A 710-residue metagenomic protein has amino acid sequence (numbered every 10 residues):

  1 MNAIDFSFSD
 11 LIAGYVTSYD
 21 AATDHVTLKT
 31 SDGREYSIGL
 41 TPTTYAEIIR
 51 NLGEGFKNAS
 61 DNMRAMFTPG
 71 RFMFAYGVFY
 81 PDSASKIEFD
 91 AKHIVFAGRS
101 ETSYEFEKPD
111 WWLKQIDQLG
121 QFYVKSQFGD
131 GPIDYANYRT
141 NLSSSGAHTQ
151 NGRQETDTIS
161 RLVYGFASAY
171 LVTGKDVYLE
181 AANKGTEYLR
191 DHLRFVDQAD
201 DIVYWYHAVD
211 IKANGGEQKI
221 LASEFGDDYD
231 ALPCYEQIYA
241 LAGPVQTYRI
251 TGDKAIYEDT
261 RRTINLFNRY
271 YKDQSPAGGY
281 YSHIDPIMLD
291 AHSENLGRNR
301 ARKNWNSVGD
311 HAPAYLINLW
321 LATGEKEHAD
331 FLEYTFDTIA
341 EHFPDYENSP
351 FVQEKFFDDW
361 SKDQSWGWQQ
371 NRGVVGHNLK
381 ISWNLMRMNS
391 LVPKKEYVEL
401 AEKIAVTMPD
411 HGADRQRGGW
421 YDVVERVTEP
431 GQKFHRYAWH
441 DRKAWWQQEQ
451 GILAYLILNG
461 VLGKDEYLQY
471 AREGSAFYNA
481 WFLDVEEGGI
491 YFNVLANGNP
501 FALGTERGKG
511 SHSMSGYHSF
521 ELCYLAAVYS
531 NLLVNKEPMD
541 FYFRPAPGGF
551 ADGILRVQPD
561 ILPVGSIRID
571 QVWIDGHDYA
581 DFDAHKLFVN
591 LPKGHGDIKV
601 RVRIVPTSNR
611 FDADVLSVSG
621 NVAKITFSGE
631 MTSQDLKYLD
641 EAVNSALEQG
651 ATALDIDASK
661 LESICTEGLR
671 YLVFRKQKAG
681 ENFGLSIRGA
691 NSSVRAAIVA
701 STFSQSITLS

Functional and structural regions predicted by a protein language model:
N2-S608: Glycan-recognition and catalytic cores of secretory/periplasmic carbohydrate-active enzymes
S31, V618, S628-E630, A690: Generic beta-structure capping elements
I159, N378, V622, A651-A653 (+1 more regions): A general structural motif
I381, L385, G629, K660: Short, histidine-centered active-site or binding-site loop motifs used for metal coordination, general acid-base
S608-T626: Short beta-strand/loop segment at the start of cytosolic alpha/beta domains
E630-I707: Amphipathic alpha-helical interaction surfaces in cytosolic regulatory modules
S710: Short beta->alpha connector loops at strand-helix junctions that form conserved, small/polar/Pro-enriched
